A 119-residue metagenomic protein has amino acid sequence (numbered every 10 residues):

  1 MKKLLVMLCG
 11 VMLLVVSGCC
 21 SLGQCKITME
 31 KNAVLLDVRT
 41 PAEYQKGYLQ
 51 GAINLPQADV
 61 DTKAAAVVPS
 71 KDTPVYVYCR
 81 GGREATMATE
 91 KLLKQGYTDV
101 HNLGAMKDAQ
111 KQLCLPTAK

Functional and structural regions predicted by a protein language model:
L4, C19-A33, P41-T73, R80-K119: Rhodanese-like catalytic fold shared by cysteine-dependent sulfurtransferases and DSP/PTP-type phosphatases
M7-S17: Bacterial N-terminal signal peptides
L36: Active-site flanking residues adjacent to catalytic metal/cofactor-binding acidic residues
